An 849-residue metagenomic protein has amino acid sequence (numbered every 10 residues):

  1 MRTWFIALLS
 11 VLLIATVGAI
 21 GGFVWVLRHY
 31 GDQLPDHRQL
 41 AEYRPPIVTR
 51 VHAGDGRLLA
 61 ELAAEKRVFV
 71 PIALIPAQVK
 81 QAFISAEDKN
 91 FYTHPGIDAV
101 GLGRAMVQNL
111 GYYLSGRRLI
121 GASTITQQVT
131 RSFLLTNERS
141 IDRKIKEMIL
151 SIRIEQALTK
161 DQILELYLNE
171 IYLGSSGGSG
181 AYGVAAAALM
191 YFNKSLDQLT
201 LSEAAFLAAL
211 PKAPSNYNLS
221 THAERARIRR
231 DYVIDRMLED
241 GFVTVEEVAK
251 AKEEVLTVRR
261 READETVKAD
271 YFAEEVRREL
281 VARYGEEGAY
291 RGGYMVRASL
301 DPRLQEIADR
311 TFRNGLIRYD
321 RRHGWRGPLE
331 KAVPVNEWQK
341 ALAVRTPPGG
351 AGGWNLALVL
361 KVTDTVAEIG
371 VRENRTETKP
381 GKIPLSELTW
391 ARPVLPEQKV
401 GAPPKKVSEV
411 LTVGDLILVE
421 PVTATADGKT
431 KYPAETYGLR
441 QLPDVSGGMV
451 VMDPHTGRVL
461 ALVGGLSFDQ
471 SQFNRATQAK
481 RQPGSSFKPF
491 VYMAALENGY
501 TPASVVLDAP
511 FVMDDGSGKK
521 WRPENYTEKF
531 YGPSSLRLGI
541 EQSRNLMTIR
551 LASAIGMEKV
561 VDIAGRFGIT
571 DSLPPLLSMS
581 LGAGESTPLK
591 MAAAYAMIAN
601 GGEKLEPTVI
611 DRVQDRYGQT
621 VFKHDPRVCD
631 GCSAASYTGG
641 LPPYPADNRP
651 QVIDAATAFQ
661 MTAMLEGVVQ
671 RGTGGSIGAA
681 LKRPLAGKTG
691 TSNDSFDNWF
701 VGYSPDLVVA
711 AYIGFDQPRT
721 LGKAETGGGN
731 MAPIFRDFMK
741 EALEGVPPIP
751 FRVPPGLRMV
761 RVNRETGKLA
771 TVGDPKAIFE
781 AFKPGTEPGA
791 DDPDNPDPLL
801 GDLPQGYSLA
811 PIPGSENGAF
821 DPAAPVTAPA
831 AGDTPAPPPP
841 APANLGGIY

Functional and structural regions predicted by a protein language model:
M1-V51, N90: N-terminal type II signal-anchor transmembrane helix that functions as the membrane-insertion/stop-transfer segment
A19-G21, R38, E262, P334-R345 (+11 more regions): Soluble, non-transmembrane domains of envelope/secretory-pathway proteins that act on or interact with carbohydrate
F23-V24, G116-E373, L551, D562-R566 (+3 more regions): Non-catalytic, structured segments within soluble enzyme domains
F83-I84, M237, A308, T456-G457 (+6 more regions): Active-site SXXK
Y92-L102, A181-V184, T244-E247, T430-K431 (+3 more regions): Short, well-structured active-site flanking segments
Y112-R139, K194-D197, D264-V267, H455 (+5 more regions): Conserved catalytic neighborhood of penicillin-recognizing serine enzymes
L196, D270-G288, Y294, G447-Q482 (+7 more regions): Active-site beta-strand/loop architecture of penicillin-binding DD-peptidases
V255-L256, R261, E265, L300 (+6 more regions): Active-site-proximal helix/loop microenvironment of the serine DD-peptidase/beta-lactamase transpeptidase fold
